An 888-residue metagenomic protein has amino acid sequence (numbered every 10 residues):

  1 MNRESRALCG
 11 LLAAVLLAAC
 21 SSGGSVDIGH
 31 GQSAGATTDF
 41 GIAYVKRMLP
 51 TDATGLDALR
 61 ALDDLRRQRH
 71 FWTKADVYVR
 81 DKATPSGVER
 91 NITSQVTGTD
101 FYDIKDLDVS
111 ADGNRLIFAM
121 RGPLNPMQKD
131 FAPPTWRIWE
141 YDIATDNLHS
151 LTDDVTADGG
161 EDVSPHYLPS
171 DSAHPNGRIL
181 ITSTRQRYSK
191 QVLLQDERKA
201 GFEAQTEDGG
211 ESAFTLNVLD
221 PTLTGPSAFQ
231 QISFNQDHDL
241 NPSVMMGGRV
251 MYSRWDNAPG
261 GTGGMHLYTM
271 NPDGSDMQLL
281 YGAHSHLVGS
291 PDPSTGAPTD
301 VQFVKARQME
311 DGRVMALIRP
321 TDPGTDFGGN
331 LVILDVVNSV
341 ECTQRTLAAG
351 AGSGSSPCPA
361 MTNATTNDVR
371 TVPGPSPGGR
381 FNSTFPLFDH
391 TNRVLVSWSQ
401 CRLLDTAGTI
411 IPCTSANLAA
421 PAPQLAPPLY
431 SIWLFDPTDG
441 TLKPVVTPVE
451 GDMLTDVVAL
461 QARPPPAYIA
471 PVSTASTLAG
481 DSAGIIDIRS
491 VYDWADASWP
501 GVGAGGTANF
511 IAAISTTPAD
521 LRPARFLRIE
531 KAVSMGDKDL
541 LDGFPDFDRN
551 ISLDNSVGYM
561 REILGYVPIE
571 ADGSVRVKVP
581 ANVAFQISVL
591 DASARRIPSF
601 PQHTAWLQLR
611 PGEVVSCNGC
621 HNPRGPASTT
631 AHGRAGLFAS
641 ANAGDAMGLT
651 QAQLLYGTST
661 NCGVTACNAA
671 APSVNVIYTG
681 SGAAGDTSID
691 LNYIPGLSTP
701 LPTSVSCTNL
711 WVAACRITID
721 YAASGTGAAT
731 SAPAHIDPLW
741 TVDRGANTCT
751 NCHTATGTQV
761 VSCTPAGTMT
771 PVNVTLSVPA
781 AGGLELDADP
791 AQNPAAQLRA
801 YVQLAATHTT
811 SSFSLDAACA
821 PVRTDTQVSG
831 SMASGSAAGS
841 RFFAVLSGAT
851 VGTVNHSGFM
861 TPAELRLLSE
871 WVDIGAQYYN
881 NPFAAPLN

Functional and structural regions predicted by a protein language model:
L16-A19: C-terminal motif of bacterial Sec signal peptides marking the signal peptidase cleavage site
S22-V26, T84-Y102, D142-E161, L219-D237 (+4 more regions): Multi-bladed beta-propeller domains
G29, T37, W72, A495-T507 (+8 more regions): Aromatic- and Gly/Pro-enriched helix-to-coil junctions and flexible linker segments
T38, T73, D103-K105, D112 (+12 more regions): Beta-rich catalytic cores
D39-F40, D112-N114, S170, N176-G177 (+3 more regions): Short coil/turn segments that connect the beta-strands within blades of beta-propeller domains
V45-W72, A119-T135, I181-E211, Y252-H266 (+3 more regions): Short, conserved, GDST-rich strand-edge loop motifs in beta-rich repeat architectures
D76-Y78, R137-W139, T215-N217, H266-Y268 (+2 more regions): A short loop-to-beta-strand structural motif that recurs across blades of beta-propeller domains
S253, Q302-F435: Loop/turn-rich, solvent-exposed surfaces of beta-rich toroidal or solenoidal domains
